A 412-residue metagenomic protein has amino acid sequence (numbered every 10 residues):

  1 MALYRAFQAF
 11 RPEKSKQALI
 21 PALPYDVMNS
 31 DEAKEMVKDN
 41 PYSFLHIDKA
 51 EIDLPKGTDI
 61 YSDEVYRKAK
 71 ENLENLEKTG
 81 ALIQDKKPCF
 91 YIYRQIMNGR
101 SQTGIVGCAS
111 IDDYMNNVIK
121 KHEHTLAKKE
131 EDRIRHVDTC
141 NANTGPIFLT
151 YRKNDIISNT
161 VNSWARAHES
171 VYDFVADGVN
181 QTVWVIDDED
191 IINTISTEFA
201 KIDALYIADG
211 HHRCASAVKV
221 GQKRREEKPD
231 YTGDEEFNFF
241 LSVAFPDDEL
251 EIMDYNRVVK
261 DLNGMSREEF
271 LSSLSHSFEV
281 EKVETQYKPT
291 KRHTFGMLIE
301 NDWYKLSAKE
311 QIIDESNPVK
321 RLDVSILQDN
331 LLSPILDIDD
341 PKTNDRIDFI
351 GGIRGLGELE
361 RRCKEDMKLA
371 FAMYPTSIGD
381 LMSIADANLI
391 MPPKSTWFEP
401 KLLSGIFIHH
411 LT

Functional and structural regions predicted by a protein language model:
M1-T412: Surface-exposed, charge/polar-rich loops and edge strands
